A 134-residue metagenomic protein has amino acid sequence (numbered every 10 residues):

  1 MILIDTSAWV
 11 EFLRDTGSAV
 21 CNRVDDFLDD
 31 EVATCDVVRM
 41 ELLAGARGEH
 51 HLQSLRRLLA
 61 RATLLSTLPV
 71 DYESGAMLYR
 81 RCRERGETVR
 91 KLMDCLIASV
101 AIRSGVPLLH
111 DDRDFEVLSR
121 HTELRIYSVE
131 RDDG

Functional and structural regions predicted by a protein language model:
M1, A98, I102-G134: Acidic, PIN/NYN-like endoribonuclease modules and their adjacent C-terminal/linker elements
M1-T34, L43-R57, D133-G134: Short, well-structured N-terminal submotif of metal-dependent ribonuclease cores
I4, T34, S66, L109-H110: Short beta-strand scaffold positions
D5-T6, L42, G75, A101: Generic structural signal for small/hydrophobic residues in well-ordered secondary structure, especially within
T6, D36, M93-C95: Conserved glycosyltransferase catalytic-site signature
D36, L68, E130: Residues at the C-termini of beta-strands that transition into short coil/loop
L64-L109: Active-site neighborhoods of divalent-metal-dependent phosphate/nucleic-acid chemistry enzymes
